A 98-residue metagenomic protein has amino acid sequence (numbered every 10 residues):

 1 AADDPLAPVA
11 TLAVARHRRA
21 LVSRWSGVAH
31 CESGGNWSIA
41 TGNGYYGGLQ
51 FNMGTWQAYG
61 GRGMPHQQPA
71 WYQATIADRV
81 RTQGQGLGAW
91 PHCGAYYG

Functional and structural regions predicted by a protein language model:
A1-A20: N-terminal low-complexity, Pro/Thr-rich disordered segments that flank secretion/membrane-targeting signals
R16-G98: Peptidoglycan cell-wall recognition and remodeling modules
